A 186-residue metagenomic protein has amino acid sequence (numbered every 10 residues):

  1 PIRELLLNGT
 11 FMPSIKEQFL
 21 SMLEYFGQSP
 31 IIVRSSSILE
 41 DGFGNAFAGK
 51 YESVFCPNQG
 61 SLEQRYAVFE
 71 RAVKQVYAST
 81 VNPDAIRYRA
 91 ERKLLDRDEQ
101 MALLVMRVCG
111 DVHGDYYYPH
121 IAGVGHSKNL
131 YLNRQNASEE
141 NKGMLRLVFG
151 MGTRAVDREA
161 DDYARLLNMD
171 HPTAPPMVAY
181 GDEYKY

Functional and structural regions predicted by a protein language model:
P1-E4: N-terminal leader/propeptide and maturation segments of large enzyme subunits in energy/redox metabolism and hydrolases
L6-Y186: Conserved mixed alpha/beta core segments that line enzyme active sites in large multi-domain catalysts
